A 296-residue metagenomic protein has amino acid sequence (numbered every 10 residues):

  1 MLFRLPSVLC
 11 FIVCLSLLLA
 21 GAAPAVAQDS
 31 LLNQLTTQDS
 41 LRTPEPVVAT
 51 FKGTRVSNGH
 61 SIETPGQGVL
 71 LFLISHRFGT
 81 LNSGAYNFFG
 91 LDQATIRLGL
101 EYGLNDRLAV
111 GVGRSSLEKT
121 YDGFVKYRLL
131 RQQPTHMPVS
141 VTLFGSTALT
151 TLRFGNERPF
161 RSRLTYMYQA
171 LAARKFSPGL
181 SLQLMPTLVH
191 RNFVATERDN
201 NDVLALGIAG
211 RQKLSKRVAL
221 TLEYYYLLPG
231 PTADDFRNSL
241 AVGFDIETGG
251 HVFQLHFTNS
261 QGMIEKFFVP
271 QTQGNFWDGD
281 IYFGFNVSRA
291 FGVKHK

Functional and structural regions predicted by a protein language model:
M1-V8: N-terminal secretory signal peptides that target proteins for export/translocation
L9-A20: Bacterial N-terminal signal peptides
A23-A27: Sec/Tat signal peptide C-region and signal peptidase I cleavage site
Q28-F154, R163-Y168, A173-N192, Q212 (+4 more regions): Transmembrane beta-barrel domains of Gram-negative outer membranes and organellar outer membranes
F193-V194, R198: Extended, charged alpha-helical interaction scaffolds
N200-A205, F236-L240: Charged helix-capping and loop-helix junction motifs
